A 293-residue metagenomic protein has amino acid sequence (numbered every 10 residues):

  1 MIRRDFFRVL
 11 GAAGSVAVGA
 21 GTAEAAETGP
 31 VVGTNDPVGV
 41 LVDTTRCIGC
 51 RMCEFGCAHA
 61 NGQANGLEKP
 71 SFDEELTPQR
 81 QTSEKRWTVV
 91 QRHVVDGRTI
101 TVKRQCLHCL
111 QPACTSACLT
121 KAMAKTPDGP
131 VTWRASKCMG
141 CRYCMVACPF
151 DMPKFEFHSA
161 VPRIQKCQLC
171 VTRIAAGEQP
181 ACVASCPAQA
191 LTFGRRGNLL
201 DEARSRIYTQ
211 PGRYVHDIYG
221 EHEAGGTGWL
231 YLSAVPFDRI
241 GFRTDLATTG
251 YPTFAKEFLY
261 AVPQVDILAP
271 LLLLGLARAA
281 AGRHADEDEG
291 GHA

Functional and structural regions predicted by a protein language model:
M1-G14: N-terminal secretory signal peptides and thylakoid transit peptides that target proteins across membranes
A20-G56, A280-A293: C-terminal segment of N-terminal export signals and the immediately downstream linker at the start of the mature
A25-P30, M52-D73, W87-R92, Q111-M139 (+5 more regions): Iron-sulfur cluster-binding cysteine motifs and their immediate structural context in ferredoxin-like electron-transfer
T34, R163-K166: N-terminal alpha-helical segment
P37-T45, T99-K103, A176-Q179: Immediate flanking context of iron-sulfur cluster ligation sites
S83-E84: Extracytosolic (periplasmic/ER-lumenal) interhelical loops and adjacent juxtamembrane/interface segments of multi-pass
D96-A113: Right-handed parallel beta-helix
A190-A293: Long, compositionally biased charged/polar accessory segments in the mid-to-C-terminal portions of proteins
